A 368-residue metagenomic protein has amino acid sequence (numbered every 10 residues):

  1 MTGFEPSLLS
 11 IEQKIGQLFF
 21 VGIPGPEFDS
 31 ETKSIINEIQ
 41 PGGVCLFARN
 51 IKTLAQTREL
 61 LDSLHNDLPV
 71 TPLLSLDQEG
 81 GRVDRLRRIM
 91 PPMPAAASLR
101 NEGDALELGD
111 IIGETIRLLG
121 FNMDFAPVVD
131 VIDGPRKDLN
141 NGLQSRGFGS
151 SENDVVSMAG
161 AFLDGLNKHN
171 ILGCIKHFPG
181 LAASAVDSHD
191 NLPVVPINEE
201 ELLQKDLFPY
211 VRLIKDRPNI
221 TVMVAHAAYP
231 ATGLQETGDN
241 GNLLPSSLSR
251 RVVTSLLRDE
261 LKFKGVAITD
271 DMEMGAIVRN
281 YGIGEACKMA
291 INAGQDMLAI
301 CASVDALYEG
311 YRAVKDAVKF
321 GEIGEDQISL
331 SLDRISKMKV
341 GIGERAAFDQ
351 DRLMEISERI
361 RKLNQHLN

Functional and structural regions predicted by a protein language model:
M1-G42, S249-R250, V278-N368: Preference for extracellular/luminal or secreted protein segments
S10, V44, D77, I116 (+4 more regions): Divalent metal-coordination and catalytic microenvironments
G22, F28, R49-D67, P72 (+2 more regions): Second-shell residues forming the walls of enzyme active-site clefts
S34-F47, I111-M123: Catalytic domains of carbohydrate-active enzymes, especially glycoside hydrolases
P41-R49, N122-D130, G294-L298: Divalent metal-dependent hydrolysis catalytic cores, especially in the metallo-beta-lactamase
H65-P91, A105-D133, V155-G180: Glycine-rich, aromatic-flanked loop segments that form ligand/cofactor-binding clefts across common enzyme folds
M90-E102, S145-G149: A charged helix-plus-loop insertion that forms the helical arch/lid used to bind and gate nucleic-acid substrates
L99-F121, D206, A286-N292: Alpha-helical scaffold segments that flank or form the walls of functional sites
